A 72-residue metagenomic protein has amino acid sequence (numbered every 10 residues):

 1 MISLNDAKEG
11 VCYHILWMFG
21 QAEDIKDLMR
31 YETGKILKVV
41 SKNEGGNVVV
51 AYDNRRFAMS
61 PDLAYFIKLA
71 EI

Functional and structural regions predicted by a protein language model:
M1-I72: Compact, glycine-rich, soluble single-domain proteins
